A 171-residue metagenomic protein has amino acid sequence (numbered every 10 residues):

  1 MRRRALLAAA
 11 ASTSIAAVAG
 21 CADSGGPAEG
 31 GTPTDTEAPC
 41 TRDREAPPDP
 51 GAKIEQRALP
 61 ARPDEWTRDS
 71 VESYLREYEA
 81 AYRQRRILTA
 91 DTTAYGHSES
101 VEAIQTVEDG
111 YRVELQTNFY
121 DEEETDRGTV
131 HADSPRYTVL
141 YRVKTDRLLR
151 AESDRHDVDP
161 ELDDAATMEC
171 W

Functional and structural regions predicted by a protein language model:
M1-W171: Terminal disorder- and signal-encoded targeting elements
